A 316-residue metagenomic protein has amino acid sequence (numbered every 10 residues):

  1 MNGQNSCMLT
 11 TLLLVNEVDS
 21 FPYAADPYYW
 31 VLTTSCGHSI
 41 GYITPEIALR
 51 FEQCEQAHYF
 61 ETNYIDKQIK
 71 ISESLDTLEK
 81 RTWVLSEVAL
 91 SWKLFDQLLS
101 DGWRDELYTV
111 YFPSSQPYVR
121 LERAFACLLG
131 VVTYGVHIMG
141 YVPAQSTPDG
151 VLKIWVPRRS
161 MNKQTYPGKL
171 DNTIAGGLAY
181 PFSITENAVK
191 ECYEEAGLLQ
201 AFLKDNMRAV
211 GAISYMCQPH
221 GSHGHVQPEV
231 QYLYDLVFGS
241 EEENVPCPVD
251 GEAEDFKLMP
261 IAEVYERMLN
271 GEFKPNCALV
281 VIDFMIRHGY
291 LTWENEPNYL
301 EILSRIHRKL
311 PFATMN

Functional and structural regions predicted by a protein language model:
M1-K169, G177-Y193, G197-A253, I261-N316: N-terminal leader/linker segments that precede catalytic domains of diphosphate-processing enzymes
L258: Short aromatic/basic micro-patch
